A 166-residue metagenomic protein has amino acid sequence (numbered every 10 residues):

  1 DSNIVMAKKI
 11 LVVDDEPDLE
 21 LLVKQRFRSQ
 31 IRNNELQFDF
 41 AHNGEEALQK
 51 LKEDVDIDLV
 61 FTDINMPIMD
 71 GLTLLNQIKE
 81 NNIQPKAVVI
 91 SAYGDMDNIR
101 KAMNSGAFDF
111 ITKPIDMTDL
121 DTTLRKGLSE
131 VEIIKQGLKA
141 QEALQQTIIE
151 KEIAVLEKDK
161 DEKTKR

Functional and structural regions predicted by a protein language model:
L11, V55-F61: Active-site beta3 strand of CheY-like receiver
P17-D39: Two-component/phosphorelay signaling modules centered on CheY-like receiver
N43-E46, D70-T73: Acidic catalytic/metal-coordinating carboxylates
M66: Receiver (REC) domain active-site loop signature in two-component systems and cognate sites in sensor histidine kinases
D97, I115-L124: C-terminal output helix
S105, K113: A Lys-centered signature of the CheY-like receiver
